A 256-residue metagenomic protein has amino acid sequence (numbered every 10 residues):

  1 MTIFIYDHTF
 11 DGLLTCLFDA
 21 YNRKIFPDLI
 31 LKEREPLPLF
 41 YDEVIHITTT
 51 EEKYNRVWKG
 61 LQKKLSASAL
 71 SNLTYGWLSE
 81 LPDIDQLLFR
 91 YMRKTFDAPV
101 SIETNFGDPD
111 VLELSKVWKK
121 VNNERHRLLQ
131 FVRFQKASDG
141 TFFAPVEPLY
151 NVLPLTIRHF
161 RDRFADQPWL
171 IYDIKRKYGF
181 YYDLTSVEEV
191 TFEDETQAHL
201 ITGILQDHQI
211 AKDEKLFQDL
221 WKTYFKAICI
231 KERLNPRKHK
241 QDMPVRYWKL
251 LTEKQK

Functional and structural regions predicted by a protein language model:
M1-T50: N-terminal ordered "arm"
I3-H8, E43, I47, T104-G107 (+2 more regions): Short, charged/polar micro-motifs that form catalytic or ligand-binding hotspots
G12-R23, F89-K94, R158-D162, D219-K226: Short, hydrophobic/amphipathic alpha-helical patches that form generic packing surfaces within helical domains
P27, A67, N123, R127 (+3 more regions): Intrinsically disordered or highly flexible coil/loop and linker segments, enriched in small and charged/polar residues
L31-L129: Charged, alpha-helical interface segments at or near domain boundaries
I45-K53, S186-L200: Acidic, Ser/Thr-rich peripheral helices and adjacent loops at domain boundaries
S101-T196: Internal, well-folded beta-alpha domain core
P168, F180, L200-K256: Long, compositionally biased intrinsically disordered terminal regions
